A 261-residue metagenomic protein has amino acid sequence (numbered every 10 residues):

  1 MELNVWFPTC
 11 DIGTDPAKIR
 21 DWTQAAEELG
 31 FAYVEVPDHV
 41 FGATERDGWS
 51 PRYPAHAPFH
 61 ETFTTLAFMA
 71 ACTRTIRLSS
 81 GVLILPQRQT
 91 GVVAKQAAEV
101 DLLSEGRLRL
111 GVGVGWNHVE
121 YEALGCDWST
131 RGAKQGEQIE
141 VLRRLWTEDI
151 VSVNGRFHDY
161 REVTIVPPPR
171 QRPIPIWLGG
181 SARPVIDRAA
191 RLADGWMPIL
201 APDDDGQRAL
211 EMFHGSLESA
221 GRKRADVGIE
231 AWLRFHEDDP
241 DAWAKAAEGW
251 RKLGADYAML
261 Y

Functional and structural regions predicted by a protein language model:
M1-Y261: Active-site-adjacent structural elements that line small-molecule/cofactor binding pockets in enzymes
